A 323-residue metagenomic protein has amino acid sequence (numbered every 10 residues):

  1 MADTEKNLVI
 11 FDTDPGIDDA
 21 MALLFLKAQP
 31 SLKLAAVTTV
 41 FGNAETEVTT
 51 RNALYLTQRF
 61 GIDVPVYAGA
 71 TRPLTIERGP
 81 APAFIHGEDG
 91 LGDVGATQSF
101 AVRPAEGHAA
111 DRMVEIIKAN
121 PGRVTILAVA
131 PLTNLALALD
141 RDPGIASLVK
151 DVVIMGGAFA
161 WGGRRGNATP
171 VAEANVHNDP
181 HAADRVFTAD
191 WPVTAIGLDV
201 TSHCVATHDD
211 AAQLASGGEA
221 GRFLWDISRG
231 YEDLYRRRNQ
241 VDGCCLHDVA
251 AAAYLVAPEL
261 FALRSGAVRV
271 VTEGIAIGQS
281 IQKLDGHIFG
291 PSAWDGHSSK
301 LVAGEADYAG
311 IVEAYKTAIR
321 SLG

Functional and structural regions predicted by a protein language model:
A2-K6, F25-L26, K33-L34, A174-H177 (+1 more regions): Conformational coupling and interaction surfaces
D3-T13, I17-Y55, G95-T201: Active-site histidine-anchored catalytic micro-motif
N7, T50-A119, H297-G310, K316-R320: Metal-dependent C-N hydrolase catalytic cores
M21-L23, V48-T49, E77-G79, I281-K283 (+1 more regions): Short, glycine/acidic-enriched capping/hinge loops at junctions between secondary-structure elements
A44-E45, L74-E77, C204-V205: Short secondary-structure boundary/hinge segments and terminal tails
V66, V186, A252: A residue-level signal for conserved active-site and pocket-lining positions in enzyme catalytic cores
E77-G79, G163-R165, A206-H208: Short, well-ordered secondary-structure micro-motifs
P80-G87, G166-P170, A211: Short, surface-exposed amphipathic charged segments that create phosphate/polyanion-binding patches used for binding
